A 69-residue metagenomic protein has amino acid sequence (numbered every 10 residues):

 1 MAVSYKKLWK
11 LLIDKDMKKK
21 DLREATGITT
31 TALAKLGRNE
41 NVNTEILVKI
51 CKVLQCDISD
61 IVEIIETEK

Functional and structural regions predicted by a protein language model:
M1-K20: A short, Lys/Arg-rich alpha-helix, primarily the initiator
A2, K10-L11, K35, V62-K69: Short, charged recognition helix plus adjacent turn of helix-turn-helix-like nucleic-acid-binding domains
K7, K18, N43-I46, D57: Residues that mark the N-terminal boundary/hinge immediately upstream of a DNA-recognition element
L12, R23, G37, C51: The alpha-helix within a helix-turn-helix
D16-A34: Short alpha-helical DNA-recognition segment
A32-K35, I46, D60: Residue-level recognition of specific faces of alpha-helices
N39-K52: Short, basic-rich loop-to-helix N-cap that marks the start of a DNA-contacting helix
